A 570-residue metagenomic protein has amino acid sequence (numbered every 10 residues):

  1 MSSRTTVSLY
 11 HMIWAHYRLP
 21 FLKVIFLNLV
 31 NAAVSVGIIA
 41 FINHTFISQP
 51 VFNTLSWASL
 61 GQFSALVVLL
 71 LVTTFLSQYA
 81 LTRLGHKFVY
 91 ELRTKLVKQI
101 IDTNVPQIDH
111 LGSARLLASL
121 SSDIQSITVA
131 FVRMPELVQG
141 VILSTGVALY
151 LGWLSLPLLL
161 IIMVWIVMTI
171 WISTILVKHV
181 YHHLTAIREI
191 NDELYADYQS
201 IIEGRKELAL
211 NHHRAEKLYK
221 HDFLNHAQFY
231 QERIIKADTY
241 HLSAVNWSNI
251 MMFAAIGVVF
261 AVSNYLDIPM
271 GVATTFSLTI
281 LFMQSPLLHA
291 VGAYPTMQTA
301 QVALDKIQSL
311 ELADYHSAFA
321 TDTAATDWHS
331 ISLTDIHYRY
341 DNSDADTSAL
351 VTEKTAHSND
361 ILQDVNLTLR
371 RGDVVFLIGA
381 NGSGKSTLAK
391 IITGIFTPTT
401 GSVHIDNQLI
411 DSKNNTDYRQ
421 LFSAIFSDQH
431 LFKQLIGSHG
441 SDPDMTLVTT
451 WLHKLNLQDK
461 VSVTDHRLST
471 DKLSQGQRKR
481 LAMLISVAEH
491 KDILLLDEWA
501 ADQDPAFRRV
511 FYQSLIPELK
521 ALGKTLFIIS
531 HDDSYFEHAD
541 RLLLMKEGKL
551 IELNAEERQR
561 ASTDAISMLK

Functional and structural regions predicted by a protein language model:
S2, S35-I42, L66-D109, S113 (+3 more regions): Juxtamembrane helix-loop junctions of ABC transporter transmembrane domains
H11-R18, V105, S122-V129, H183 (+2 more regions): An intracellular "coupling" helix at the cytosolic face of ABC transporter transmembrane type-1 domains
A15-T73, G152-P157, V351-T352: Transmembrane helix-loop-helix hairpins at lipid-water interfaces of multipass membrane proteins, especially the type-1
A33-H44, V72, E136-V177, I235-I280: A hydrophobic transmembrane-helix motif
A80, H86, K95-A118, I124 (+2 more regions): Short intracellular "coupling" helices and adjacent cytoplasmic loop segments at the cytosolic face of multi-pass
T239, M283-A320: Cytosolic ends of transmembrane helices, especially the final helix of ABC transmembrane type-1 domains
T393: Helix-to-loop junction immediately C-terminal to a conserved catalytic motif
K433-L468, Q513: ABC ATPase nucleotide-binding domain helical subdomain, centered on the C-loop/LSGGQ "ABC signature"
